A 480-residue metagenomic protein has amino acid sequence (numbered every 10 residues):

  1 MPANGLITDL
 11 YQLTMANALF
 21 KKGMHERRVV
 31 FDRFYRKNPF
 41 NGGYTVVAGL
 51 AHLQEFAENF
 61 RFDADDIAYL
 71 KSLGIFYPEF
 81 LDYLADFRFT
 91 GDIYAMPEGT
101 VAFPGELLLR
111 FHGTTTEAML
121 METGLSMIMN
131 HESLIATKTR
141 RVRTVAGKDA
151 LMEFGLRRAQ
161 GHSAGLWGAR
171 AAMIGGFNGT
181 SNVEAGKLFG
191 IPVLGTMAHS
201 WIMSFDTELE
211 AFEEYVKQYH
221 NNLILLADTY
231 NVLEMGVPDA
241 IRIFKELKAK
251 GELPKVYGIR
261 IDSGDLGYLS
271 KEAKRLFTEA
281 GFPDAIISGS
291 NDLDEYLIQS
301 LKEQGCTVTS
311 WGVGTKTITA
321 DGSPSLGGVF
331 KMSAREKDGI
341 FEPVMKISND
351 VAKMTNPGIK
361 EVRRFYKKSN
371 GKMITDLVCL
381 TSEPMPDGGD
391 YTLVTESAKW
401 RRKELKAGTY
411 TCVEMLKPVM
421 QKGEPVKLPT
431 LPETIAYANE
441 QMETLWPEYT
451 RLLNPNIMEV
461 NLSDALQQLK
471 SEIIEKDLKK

Functional and structural regions predicted by a protein language model:
M1-N221, K248-A249, K331-K480: Ordered alpha/beta subdomains of enzyme catalytic regions
S200-I374, V378: Glycine-rich phosphate/ribose-binding loops and adjacent secondary-structure elements that form binding surfaces
